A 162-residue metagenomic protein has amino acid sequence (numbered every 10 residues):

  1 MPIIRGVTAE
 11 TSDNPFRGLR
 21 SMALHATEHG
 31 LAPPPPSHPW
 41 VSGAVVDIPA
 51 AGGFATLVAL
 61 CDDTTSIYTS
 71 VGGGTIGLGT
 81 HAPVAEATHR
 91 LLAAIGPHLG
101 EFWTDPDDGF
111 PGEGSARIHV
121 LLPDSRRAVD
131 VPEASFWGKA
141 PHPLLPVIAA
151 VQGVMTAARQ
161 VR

Functional and structural regions predicted by a protein language model:
M1-G77, P111-S125: N-terminal domain-start interaction segment
P2, G6-A9, G114, I148-R162: Eukaryotic intrinsically disordered, low-complexity regulatory linkers and tails enriched in Ser/Thr/Pro
H29, A51-G52, H98, F102 (+1 more regions): Short secondary-structure junctions and interdomain/linker hinges
S70-A82, E133-G138: Short helix/strand-bridging catalytic loops that position acidic/His residues to coordinate divalent metals and engage
G77, W103-T104, D130: Short linear functional motifs in flexible/disordered or boundary regions
H81-T88, L92, A140-I148: Short, charged, low-complexity patches
P83-R117: Short, internal acidic amphipathic alpha-helical interface segments that mediate docking to partner proteins
I118-R159: Helix-rich interaction surfaces within compact, conserved domain-sized segments that mediate assembly or partner
